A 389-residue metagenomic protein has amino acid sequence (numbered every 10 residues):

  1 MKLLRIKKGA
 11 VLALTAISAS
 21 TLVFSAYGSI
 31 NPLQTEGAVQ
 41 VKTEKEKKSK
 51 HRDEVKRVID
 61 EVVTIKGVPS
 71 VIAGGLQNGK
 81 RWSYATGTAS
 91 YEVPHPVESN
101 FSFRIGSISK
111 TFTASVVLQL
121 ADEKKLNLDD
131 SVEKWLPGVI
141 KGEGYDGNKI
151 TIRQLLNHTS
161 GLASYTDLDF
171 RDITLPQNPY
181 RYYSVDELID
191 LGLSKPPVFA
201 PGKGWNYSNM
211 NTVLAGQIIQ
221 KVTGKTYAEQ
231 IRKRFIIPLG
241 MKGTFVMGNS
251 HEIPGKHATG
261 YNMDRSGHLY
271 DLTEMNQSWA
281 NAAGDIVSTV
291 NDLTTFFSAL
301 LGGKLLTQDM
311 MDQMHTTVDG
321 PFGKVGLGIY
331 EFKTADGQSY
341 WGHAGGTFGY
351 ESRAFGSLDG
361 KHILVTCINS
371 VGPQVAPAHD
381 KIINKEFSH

Functional and structural regions predicted by a protein language model:
K2-S29: Sec-dependent N-terminal signal peptides of Gram-positive bacterial secreted proteins and lipoproteins
A26-A85, L272-H389: Catalytic loop of the DD-peptidase/beta-lactamase superfamily, centered on the K-T-G motif and neighboring
H51, V55, I105, S109 (+6 more regions): Hydrophobic (often cysteine-bearing) scaffold residues that line and stabilize catalytic clefts of nucleotide/cofactor
I59, G79, K110-T113, V117 (+7 more regions): Residue-level preference for non-acidic, small/hydrophobic
P69, V93-R153, F199-S208, N281-G284 (+1 more regions): Short active-site loop at a secondary-structure junction that contains or immediately precedes the catalytic residue(s)
G87-A89: Solvent-exposed serine/threonine-rich low-complexity stretches and specific carbohydrate-binding patches
G144-Y340, A344-G346: Short, surface-exposed loop or secondary-structure junction motifs that flank catalytic or metal-binding residues
